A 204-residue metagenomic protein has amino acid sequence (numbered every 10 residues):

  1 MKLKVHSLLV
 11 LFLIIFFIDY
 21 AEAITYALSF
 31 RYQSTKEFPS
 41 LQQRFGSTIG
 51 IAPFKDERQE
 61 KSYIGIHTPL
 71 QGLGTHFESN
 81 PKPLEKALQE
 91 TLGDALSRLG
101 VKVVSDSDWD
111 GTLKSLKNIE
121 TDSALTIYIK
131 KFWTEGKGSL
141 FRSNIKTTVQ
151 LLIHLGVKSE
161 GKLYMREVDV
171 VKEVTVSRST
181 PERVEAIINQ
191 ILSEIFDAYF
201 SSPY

Functional and structural regions predicted by a protein language model:
M1-L8: Bacterial N-terminal signal peptides that target proteins for export
L9-F16: Bacterial N-terminal signal peptides
D19-A95, S201-Y204: A structural "domain/chain start" motif
I24-K36, D108-S159: Surface-exposed short loop/turn segments
P53-E57, Y128-T134, V171: Generic short beta-strand segments
S62-I66, K137-L140, R178: Short acidic, glycine/proline-rich loop/turn micro-motifs
Q71-P83, G156-Y204: Short secondary-structure boundary motifs at beta->alpha junctions and helix caps
G93, S97-S115: Short beta-strand->alpha-helix linker/helix-N-cap micro-motif that forms a surface specificity/interaction loop
